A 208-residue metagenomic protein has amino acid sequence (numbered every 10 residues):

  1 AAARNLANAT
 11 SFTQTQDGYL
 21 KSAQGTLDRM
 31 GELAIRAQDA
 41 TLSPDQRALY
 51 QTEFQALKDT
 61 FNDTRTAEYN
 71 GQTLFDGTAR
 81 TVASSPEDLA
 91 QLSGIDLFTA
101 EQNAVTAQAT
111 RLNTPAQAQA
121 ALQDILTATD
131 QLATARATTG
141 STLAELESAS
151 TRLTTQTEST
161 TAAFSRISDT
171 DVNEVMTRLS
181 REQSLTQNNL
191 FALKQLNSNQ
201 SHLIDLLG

Functional and structural regions predicted by a protein language model:
A1-T155, S165-D169, Q187-G208: Amphipathic alpha-helical coiled-coil/heptad-repeat segments
E174-R181, N188: EAAAR-patterned alpha-helical heptad-repeat segments
